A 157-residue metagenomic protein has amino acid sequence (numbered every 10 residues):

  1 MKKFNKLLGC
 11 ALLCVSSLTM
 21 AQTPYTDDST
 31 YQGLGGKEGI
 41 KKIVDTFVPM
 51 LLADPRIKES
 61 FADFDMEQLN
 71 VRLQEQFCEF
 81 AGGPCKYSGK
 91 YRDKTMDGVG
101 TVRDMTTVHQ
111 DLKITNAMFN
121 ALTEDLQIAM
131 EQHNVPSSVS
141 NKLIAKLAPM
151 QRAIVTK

Functional and structural regions predicted by a protein language model:
M1-G9: Bacterial N-terminal signal peptides that target proteins for export
S16-A21: N-terminal signal peptide c-region/cleavage motif recognized by signal peptidases
Q22-K37: Start-of-domain signal
P24-D27, K41, D45-A53, I57-I128 (+1 more regions): Heme-based O2/NO sensor domains and their adjacent alpha-helical segments, primarily globin folds but also including
I128-E131, V135-S138: Well-ordered alpha/beta subsegment
N141, A148-K157: Short terminal or interdomain "cap/linker" segment that borders an active site or interface and mediates
